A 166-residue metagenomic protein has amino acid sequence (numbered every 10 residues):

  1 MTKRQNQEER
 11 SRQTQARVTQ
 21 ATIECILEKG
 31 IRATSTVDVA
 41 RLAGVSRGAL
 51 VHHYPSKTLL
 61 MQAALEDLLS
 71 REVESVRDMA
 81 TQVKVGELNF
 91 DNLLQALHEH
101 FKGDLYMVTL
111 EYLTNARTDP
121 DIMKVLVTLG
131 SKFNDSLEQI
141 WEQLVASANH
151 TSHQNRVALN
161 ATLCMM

Functional and structural regions predicted by a protein language model:
M1-Q13: N-terminal intrinsically disordered/low-complexity leader segments
R10-I23, V39, A64-L68, E72 (+1 more regions): Generic hydrophobic, amphipathic alpha-helix propensity
R17, A21-L59, A63: Helix-turn-helix
T19, Q62, N134-E142, L159: An amphipathic alpha-helix signature
L59, A63, E74-Y106, S152 (+1 more regions): Hydrophobic alpha-helical connector segments
V73-D78, E99-L110, P120-S147: Amphipathic alpha-helical packing segments from all-alpha helical-bundle domains
K124-L129, A146-C164: All-alpha amphipathic helical-bundle segments outside canonical DNA-binding/catalytic cores that form hydrophobic
